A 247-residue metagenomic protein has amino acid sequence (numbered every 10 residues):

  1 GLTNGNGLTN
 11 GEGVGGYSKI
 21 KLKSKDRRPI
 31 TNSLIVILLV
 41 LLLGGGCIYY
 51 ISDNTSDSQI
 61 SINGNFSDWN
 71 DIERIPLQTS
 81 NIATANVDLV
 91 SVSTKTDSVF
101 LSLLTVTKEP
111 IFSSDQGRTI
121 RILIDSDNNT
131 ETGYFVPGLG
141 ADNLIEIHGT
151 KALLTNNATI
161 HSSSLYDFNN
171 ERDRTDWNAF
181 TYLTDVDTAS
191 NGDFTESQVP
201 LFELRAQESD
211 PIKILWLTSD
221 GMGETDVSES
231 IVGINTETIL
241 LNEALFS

Functional and structural regions predicted by a protein language model:
G1-D57, I62, L103, S197 (+1 more regions): Secretory targeting signatures
T55-N63, S126-T150, S190-F194, L201-S247: Acidic/polar low-complexity flexible segments
I60-I82, S113-G192: Extracellular/luminal beta-rich ligand-recognition and adhesion surfaces characterized by aromatic-Gly/Pro-enriched
G64, V99-E109, I122, T195-P200: Short, well-ordered beta-strand segments enriched in hydrophobic/aromatic residues
W69-I72, T84-S91, S98-L101, S247: A broad structural signal for short, well-ordered beta-strand segments within beta-sheet-rich domains
T94-K95, A189: Acidic, contiguous internal or C-terminal segments within carbohydrate-active enzymes that form a structured patch used
T96-S102, D115-G117: Extended extracellular/luminal ectodomain segments enriched in beta-structured repeat modules
P110-Q116, E203-E208: A short beta-turn/strand-edge loop motif at beta-sheet boundaries
